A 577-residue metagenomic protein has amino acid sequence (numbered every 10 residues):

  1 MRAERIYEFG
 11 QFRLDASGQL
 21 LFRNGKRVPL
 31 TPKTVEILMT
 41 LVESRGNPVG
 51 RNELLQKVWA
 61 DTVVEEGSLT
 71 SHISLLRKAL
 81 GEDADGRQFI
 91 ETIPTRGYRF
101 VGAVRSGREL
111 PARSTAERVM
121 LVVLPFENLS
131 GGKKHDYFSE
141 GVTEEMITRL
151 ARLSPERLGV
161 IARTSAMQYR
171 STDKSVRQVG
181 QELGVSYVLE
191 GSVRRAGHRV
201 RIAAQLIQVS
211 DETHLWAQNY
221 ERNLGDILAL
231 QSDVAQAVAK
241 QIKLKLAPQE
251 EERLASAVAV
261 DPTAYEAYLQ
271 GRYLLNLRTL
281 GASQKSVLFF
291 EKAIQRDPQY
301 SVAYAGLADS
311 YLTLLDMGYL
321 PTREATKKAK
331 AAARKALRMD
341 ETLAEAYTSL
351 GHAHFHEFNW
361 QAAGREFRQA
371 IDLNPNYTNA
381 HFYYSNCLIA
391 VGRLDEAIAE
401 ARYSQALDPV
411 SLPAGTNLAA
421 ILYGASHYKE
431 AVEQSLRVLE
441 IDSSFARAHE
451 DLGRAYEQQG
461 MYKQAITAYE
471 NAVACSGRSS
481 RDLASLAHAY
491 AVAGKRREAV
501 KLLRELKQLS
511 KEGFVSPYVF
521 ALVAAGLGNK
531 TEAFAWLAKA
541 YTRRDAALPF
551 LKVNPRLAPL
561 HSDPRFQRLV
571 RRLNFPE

Functional and structural regions predicted by a protein language model:
E4-G10, D15-P29, K33-V64, T70-S71 (+9 more regions): Acidic, proline/glycine-rich low-complexity intrinsically disordered segments
L75-A84: C-terminal flanking helix
F89-V101: Minor-groove-contacting beta-hairpin "wing" of winged helix-turn-helix DNA-binding domains
A474-G477, A538-D545, N574: TPR/TPR-like (Sel1-like) alpha-helical repeat modules
S480-A484, F514-A525, P549: Amphipathic alpha-helical protein-interaction segments enriched in hydrophobic
A524, N529-A558: C-terminal structured "cap/appendage" subdomains that terminate the fold
L551-E577: Terminal, low-structured helical/coil segments at or just beyond the last alpha-helical repeat
